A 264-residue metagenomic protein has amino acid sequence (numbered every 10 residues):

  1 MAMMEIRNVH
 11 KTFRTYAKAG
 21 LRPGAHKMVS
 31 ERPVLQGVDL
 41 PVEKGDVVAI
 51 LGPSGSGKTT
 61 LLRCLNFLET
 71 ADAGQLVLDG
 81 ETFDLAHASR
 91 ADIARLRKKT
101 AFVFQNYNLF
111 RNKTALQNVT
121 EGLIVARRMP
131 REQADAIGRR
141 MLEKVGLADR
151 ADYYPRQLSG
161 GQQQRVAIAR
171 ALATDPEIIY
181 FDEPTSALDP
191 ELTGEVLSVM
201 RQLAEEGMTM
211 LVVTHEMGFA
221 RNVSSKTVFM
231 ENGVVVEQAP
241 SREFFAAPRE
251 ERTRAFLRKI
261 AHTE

Functional and structural regions predicted by a protein language model:
A2-P23, M28-S241: ABC family nucleotide-binding domain
E231, Q238, R242-E264: C-terminal boundary and immediately downstream tail of ABC-type ATPase nucleotide-binding domains
